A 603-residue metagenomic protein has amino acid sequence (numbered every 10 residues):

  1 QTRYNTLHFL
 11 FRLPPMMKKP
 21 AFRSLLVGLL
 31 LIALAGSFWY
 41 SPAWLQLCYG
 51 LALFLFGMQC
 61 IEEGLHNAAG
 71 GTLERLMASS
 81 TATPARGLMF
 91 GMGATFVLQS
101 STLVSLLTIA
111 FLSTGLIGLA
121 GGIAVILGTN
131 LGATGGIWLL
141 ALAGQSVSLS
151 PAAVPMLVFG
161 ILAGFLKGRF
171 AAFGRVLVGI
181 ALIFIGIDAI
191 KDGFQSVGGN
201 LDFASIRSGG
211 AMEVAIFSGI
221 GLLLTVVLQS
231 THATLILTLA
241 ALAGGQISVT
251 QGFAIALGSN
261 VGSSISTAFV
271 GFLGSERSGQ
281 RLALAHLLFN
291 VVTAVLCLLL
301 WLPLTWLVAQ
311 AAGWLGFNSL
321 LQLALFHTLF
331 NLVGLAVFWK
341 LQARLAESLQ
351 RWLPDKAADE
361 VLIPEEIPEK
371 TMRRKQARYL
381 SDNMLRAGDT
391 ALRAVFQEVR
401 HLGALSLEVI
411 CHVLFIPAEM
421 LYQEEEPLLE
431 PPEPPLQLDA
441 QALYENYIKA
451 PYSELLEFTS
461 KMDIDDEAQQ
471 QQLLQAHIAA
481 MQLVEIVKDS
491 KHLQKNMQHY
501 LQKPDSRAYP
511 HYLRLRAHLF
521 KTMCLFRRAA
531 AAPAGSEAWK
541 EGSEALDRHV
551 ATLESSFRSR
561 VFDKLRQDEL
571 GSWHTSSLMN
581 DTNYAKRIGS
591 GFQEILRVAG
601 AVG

Functional and structural regions predicted by a protein language model:
F9-M17, T81-M89, A110-G118, T134-Q145 (+2 more regions): Short juxtamembrane and helix-loop transition motifs at transmembrane-helix boundaries in membrane proteins
P14-L55, A152-F159, V399: Transmembrane alpha-helices
V27-A35, G87-G91, A133-I137, M156-A163 (+2 more regions): Hydrophobic, membrane-inserted alpha-helices
V27-W44, T134-S148, A163-L166, Q195 (+5 more regions): Transmembrane helix-loop junctions at the membrane interface of multipass transporters and ion channels
L45-T108, G168-T238, L242, E347: Membrane-embedded alpha-helical segments and adjacent helix-loop junctions characteristic of multi-pass solute
L51, L55, G71, R75 (+16 more regions): Alpha-helical transmembrane segments of multi-pass membrane proteins, especially transporters and channels
T95-S100, V104-G132, I137-V158, T225-G262 (+1 more regions): Membrane-interfacial helix-loop connectors
I117, A143-G144, L273-R277, T305 (+2 more regions): Cytosolic, long alpha-helical scaffolding segments
